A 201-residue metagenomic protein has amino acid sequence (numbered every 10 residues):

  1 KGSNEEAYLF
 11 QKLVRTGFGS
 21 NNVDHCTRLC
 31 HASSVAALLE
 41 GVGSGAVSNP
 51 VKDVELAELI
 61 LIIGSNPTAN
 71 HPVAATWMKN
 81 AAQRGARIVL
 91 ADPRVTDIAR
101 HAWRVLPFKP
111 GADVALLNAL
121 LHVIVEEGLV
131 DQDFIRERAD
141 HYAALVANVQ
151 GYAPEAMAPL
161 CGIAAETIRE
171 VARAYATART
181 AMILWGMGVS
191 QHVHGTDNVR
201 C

Functional and structural regions predicted by a protein language model:
K1-C201: Cofactor-pocket helix-loop regions in the catalytic cores of large enzyme subunits
